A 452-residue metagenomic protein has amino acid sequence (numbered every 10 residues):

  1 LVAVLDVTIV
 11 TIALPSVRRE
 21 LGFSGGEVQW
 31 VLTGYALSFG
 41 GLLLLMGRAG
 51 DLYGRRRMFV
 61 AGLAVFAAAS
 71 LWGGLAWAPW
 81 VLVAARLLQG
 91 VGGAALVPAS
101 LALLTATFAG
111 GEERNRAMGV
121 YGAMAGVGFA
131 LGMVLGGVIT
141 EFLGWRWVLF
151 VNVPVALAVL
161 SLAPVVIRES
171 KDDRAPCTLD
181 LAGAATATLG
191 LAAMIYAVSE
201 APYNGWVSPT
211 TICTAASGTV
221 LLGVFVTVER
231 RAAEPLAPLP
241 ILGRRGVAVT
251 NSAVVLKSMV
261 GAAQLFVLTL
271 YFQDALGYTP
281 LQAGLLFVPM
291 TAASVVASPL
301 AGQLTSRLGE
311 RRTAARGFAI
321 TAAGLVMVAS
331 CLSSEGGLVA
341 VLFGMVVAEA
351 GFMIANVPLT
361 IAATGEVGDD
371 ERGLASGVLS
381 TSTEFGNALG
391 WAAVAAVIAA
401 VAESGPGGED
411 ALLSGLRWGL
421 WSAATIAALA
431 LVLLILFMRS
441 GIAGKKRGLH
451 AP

Functional and structural regions predicted by a protein language model:
L1-I12, V31, P209-L221, E234-S404 (+2 more regions): 12-transmembrane solute porter fold
L1-V165, L300, L308, A319 (+4 more regions): Transmembrane-helix bundle of Major Facilitator Superfamily
V2-A13, S38-G41, R55, V148 (+4 more regions): Short helix-kink/termination motifs in transmembrane helices of multi-pass secondary transporters
V17-R18, A49-G50, L135-L143, V198 (+4 more regions): Interfacial helix-cap and linker-helix signal at transmembrane-aqueous boundaries of multi-pass secondary transporters
A61, A94, F129, A187 (+5 more regions): Transmembrane alpha-helical core positions of polytopic small-molecule transporters
A61, E113-A125, P176-T186, T211 (+2 more regions): Cytoplasmic-side transmembrane-helix entry/capping segments in multi-pass membrane proteins
L103, T107, V138, L162 (+6 more regions): A residue-level signal for alpha-helical anchor/packing sites in multi-pass solute transporters
G119, E141-V254, V260, Y278 (+4 more regions): Hydrophobic transmembrane-helix bundles of small-molecule transporters
